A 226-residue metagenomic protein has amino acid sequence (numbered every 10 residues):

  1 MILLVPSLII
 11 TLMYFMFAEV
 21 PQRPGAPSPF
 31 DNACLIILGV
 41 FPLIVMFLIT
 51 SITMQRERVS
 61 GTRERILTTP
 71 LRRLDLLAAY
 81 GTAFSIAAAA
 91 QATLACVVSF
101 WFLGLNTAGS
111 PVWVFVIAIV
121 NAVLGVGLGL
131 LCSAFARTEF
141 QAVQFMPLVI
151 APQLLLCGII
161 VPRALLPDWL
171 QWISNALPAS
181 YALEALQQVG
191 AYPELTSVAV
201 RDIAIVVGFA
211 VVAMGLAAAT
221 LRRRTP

Functional and structural regions predicted by a protein language model:
M1-E64, R73-T93, L103-V114, Q141-Q144 (+1 more regions): Transmembrane helix-boundary elements of multi-pass transport/secretion proteins, especially ABC-type permease modules
T11, F15, C96-W101, L130-L131 (+3 more regions): Alpha-helical transmembrane segments of multipass membrane proteins
Y14-R23, A136-A176, S180: Transmembrane helix segments
A33-L43, F115-G125, P147-L155: Small-residue-enriched core segments of transmembrane alpha-helices in multipass membrane transport and channel
A92-V112, V120, L124, A134-F140 (+2 more regions): Short helix-loop junctions at transmembrane helix boundaries
W113-A136, L154-C157, G208-L216: Hydrophobic alpha-helical transmembrane segments of polytopic membrane proteins
